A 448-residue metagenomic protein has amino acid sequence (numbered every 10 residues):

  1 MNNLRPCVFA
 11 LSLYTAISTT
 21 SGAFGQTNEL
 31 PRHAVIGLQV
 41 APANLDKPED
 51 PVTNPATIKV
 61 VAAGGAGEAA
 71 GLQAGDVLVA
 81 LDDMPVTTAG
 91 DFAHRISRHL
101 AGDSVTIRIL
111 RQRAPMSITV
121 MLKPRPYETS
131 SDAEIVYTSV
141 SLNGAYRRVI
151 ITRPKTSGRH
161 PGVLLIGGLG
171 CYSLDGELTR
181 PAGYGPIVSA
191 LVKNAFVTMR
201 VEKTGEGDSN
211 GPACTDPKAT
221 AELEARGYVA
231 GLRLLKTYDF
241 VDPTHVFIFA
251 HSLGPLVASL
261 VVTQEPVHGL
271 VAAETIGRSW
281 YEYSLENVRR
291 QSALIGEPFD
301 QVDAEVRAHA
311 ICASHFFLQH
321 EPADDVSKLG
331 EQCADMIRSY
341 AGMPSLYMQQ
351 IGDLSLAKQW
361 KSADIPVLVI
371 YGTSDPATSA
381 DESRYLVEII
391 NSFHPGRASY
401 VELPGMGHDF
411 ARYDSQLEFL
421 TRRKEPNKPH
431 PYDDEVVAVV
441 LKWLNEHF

Functional and structural regions predicted by a protein language model:
Q26, L30, V79-A80, H94-S130: PDZ-domain C-terminal substructure recognizer with occasional recognition of PDZ-binding tails
Q26-A62, R98, M121: PDZ/PDZ-like peptide-tail recognition elements
G67-G90: Conserved PDZ fold ligand-binding element
P124-S157: N-terminal cap/lid segment of alpha/beta-hydrolase-fold proteins
S157-R159, V163-A190: Short, surface-exposed "cap/lid" segments of acyl-processing enzymes
P217-Y238: Alpha/beta-hydrolase active-site loop
V271-S362: Accessory cap/linker subdomain of secreted extracellular hydrolases
A363, V369-Y371: Short beta-strand/loop motif that positions the catalytic acidic residue of the alpha/beta-hydrolase fold
